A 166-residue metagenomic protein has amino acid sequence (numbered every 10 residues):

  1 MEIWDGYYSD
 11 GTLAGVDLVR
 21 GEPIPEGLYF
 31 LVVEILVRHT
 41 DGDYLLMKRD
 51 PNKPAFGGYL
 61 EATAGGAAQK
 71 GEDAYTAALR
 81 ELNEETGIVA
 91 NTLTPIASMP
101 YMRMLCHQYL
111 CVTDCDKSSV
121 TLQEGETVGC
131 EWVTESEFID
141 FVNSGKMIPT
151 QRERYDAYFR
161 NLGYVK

Functional and structural regions predicted by a protein language model:
M1-E34, T40: Acidic, metal-coordinating catalytic segment for phosphate/diphosphate chemistry, firing primarily on the Nudix
I3, A14, N52, F56 (+5 more regions): Glycine-rich, flexible loop/turn motifs
D10, H39-G42, D50, V112-K117 (+1 more regions): Short loop segments at secondary-structure junctions
E22-V33, H39-R80: Conserved Nudix-box catalytic region and its N-terminal flanking loop in Nudix hydrolases and closely related
G58, Y101-K166: Nudix hydrolase/Nudix homology domain
D73, L79, N83-K117, K146: Active-site segment of metal-dependent pyrophosphate-handling enzymes, primarily the Nudix hydrolase catalytic core
